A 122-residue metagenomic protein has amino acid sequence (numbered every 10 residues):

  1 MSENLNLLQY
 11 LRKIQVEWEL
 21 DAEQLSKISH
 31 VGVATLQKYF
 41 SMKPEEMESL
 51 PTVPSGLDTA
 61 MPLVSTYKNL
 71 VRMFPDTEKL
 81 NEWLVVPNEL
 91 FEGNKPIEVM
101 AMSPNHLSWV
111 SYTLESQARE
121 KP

Functional and structural regions predicted by a protein language model:
M1-P122: Non-transmembrane "mature" sequence context
